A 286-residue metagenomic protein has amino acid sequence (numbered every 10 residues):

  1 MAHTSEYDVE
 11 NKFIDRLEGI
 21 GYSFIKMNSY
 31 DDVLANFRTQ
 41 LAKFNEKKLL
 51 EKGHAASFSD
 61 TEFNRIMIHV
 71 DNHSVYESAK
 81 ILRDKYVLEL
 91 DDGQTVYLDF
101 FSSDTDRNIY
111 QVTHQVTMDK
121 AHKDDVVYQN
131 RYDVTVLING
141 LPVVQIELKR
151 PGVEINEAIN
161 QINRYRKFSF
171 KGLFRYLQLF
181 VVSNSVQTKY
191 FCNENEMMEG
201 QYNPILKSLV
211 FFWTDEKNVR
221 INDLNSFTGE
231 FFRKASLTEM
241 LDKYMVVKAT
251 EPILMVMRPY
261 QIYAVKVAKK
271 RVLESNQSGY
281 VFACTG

Functional and structural regions predicted by a protein language model:
A2-T285: ATP-dependent helicase/translocase motor core
